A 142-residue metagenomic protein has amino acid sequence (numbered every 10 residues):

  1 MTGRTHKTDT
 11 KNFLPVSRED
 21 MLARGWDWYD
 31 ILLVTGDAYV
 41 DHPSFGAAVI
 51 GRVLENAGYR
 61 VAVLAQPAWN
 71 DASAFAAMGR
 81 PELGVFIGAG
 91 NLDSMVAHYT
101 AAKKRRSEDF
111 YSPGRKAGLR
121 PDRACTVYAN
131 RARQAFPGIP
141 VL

Functional and structural regions predicted by a protein language model:
M1-L142: A short, structured N-terminal alpha-helical element that caps or precedes a catalytic domain
